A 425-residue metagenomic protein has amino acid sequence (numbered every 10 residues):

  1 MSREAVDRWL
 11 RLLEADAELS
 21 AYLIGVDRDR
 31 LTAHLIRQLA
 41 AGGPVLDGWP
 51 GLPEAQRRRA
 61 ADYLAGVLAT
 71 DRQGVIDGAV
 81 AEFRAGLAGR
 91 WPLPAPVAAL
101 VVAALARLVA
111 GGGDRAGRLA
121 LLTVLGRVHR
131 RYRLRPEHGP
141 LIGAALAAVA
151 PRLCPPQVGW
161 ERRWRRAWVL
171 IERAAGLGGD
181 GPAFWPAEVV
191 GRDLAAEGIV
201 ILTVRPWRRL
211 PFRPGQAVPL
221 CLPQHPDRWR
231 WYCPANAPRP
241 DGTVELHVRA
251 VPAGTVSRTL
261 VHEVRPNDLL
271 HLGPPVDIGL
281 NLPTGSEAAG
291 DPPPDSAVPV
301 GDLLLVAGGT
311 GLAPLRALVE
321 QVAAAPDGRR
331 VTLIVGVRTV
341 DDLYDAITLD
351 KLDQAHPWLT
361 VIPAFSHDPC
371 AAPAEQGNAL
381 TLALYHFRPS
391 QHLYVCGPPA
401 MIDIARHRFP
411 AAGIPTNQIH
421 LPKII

Functional and structural regions predicted by a protein language model:
M1-W185: Core of compact, soluble alpha-helical bundle domains
R58, V67, I334-I425: Reductase modules of NAD(P)H-dependent flavoproteins
G181-V276, E287, V337-R338, A364-D368: Ferredoxin-reductase
G215, G311, P398: Short, conserved phosphate/pyrophosphate- and ester-handling motifs at nucleotide-, phospho-/glycolipid
P274-P299: A short, basic/flexible loop-to-alpha-helix module at the beginning of a structural domain
D302-L304, T332, H392: Structural motif
L305-A325: Phosphate-binding glycine-rich loops and their immediate beta-loop-alpha structural context
